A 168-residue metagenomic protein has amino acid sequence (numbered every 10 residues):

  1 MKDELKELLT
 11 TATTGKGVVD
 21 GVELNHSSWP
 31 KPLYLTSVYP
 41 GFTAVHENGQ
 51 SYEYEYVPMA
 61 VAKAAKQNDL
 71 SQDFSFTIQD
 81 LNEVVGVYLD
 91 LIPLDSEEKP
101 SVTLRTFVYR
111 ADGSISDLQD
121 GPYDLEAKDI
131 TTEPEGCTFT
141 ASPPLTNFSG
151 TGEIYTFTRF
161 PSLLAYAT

Functional and structural regions predicted by a protein language model:
M1-Y52: Polar/acidic, low-complexity leader/linker segments enriched in S/T/G and N/D
V18, E23-N25, E53, D73-T77 (+3 more regions): Ser/Thr- (and often Asn-) enriched beta-sheet segments in non-cytosolic proteins
P40-I78: A glycine-rich, hydrophobic loop/mini-helix early in the fold
V45-V57, E98-Y123: Ser/Thr/Gly-rich low-complexity blocks that favor extended beta-strand/coil architectures
K63-V108: Extracellular/virion structural assembly segments
I78-N82, S142-N147: Secondary-structure transition/turn motif
A111-P144: Short beta-strand and beta-hairpin "edge-sheet" elements
P144-T168: Intrinsically disordered, low-complexity terminal/linker regions enriched in Pro/Ser/Gly and acidic residues
